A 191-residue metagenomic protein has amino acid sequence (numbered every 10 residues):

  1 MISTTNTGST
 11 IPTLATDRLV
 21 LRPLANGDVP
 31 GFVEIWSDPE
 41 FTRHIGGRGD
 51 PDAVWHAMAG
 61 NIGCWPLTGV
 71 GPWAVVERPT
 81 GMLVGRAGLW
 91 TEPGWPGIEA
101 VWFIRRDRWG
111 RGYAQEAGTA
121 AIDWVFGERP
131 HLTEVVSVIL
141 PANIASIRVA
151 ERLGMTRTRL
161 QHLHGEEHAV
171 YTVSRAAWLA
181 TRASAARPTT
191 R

Functional and structural regions predicted by a protein language model:
M1-G47, P72-R191: Acyl-donor (CoA/ACP) binding surface of acyl/acetyltransferases
P51-V54: Short amphipathic alpha-helix in the helical subdomain of ABC transporter nucleotide-binding domains
H56-M58: Short Pro/Gly-enriched beta-strand edge/turn motifs at strand-loop
N61-A74: A short helix-loop-beta-strand connector motif used in the catalytic cores of GNAT acetyltransferases and, in some
